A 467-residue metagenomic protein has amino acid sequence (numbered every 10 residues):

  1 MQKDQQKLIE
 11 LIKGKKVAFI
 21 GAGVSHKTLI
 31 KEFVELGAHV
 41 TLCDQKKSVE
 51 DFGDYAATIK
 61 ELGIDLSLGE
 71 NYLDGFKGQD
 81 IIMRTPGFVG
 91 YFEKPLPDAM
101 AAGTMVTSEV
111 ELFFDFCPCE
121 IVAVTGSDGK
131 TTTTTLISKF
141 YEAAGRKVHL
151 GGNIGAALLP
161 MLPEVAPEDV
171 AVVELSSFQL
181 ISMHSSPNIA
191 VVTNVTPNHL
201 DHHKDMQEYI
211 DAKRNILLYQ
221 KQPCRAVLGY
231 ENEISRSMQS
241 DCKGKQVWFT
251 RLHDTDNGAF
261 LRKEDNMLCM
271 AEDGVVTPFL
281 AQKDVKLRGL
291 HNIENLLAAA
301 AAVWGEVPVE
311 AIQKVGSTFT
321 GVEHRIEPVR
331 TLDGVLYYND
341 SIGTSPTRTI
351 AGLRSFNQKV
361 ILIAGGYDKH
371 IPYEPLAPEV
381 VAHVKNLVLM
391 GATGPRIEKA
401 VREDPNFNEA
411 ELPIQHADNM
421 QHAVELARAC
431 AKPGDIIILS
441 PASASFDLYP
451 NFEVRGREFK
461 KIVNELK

Functional and structural regions predicted by a protein language model:
M1-S108, L112: N-terminal leader/targeting and accessory segments in enzymes
K3, L8-K16, H26-L36, K147 (+1 more regions): Nucleotide phosphate-binding/pyrophosphate-handling subdomain across enzymes that bind or process nucleotide phosphates
F33, I82, V124, N153 (+11 more regions): Residue-level signal for inorganic ion chemistry
H39-K47, V227-Y230, I363-A364, H383-A392: Short internal beta-strands
V40-D44, L150, V172, W248 (+1 more regions): Short beta-strand "acidic-cap" motif of Rossmann-like dinucleotide-binding folds
T41-D44, G69-E70, T107-E111, K243-R262 (+4 more regions): Beta-strand->loop->alpha-helix junctions that form or flank phosphate-binding loops in nucleotide-handling enzymes
A56-A57, L376-G434: C-terminal helical cap/extension that packs against the catalytic core of soluble nucleotide-cofactor enzymes
D74-K77, P86-Y230, I234-G244, A429 (+1 more regions): Phosphate-binding loop of NTP-binding sites
